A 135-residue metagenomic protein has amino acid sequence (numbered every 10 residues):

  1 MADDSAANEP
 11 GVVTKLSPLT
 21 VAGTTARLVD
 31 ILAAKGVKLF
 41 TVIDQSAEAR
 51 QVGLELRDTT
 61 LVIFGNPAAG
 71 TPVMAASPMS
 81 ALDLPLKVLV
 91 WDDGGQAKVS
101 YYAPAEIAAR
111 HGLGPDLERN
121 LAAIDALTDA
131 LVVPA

Functional and structural regions predicted by a protein language model:
A2-G36: Terminal, regulation- and interaction-focused segments at domain boundaries
T14-K15, V62, V88, V99: Preference for bulky hydrophobic residues occupying beta-strand positions in well-ordered beta-sheet regions
T24, L28, Q45, A69-G70 (+2 more regions): Amphipathic alpha-helical interface surfaces
I31, F40-L89: Compact, glycine-rich, soluble single-domain proteins
T59-T60, N66, A109-R110, D116-L117: Short leucine-rich amphipathic alpha-helices used at interfaces
K87-G114: Beta-strand/loop substructures that line and gate deep hydrophobic ligand-binding cavities in soluble
R110-A135: Well-ordered alpha/beta subsegment
